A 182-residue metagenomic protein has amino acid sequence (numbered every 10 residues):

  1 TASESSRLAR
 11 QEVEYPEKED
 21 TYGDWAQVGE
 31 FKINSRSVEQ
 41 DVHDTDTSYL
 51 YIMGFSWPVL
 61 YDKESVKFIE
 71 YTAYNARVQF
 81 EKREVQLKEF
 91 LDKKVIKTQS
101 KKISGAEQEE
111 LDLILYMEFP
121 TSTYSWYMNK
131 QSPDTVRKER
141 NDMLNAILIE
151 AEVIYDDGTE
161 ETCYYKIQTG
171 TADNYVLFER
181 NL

Functional and structural regions predicted by a protein language model:
A2-L182: Polar, acidic low-complexity tracts enriched in Ser/Thr/Gln/Glu with frequent Gly/Pro and Thr-Pro motifs
